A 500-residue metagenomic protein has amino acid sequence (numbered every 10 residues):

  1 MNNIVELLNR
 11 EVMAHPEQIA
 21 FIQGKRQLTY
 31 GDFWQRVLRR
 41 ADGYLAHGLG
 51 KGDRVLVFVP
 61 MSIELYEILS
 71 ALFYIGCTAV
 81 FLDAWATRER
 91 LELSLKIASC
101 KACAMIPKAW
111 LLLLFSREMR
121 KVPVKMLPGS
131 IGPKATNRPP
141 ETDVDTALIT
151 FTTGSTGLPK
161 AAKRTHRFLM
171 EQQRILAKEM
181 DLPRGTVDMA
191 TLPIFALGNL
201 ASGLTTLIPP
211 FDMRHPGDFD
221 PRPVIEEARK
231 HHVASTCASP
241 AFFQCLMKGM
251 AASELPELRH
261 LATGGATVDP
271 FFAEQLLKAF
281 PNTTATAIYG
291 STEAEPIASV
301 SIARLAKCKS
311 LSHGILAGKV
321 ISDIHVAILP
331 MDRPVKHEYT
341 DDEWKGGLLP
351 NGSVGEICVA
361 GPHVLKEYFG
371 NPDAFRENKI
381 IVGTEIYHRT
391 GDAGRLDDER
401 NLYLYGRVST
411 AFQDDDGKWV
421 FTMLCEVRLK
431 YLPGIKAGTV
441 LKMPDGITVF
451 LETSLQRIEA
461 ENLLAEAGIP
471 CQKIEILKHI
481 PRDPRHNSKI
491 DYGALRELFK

Functional and structural regions predicted by a protein language model:
E17, K134-F151, L158, K178-V187: Conserved pre-ATP/AMP-binding loop-to-beta segment of ANL
E17-G50, L56-S62, Y66, S70 (+2 more regions): Conserved AMP-binding/adenylate-forming core of the ANL superfamily
T29-G31, A147-R174, T205: Conserved AMP-binding A3 loop
H47, S70, Y74-T136, P444-D445 (+2 more regions): Structural core segment of the AMP-binding/adenylate-forming
M170-V187, L192-A234: Conserved AMP-binding/adenylation subdomain of ANL enzymes
L204, S235-C237, M247-S312, H325: Gly/Ser/Thr-rich phosphate-binding loop
W344-W419, Y431-L432: Conserved ATP-binding/catalytic segment of the ANL
T439-V440, E461-K500: Conserved C-terminal "lid"/linker of ANL adenylate-forming enzymes
